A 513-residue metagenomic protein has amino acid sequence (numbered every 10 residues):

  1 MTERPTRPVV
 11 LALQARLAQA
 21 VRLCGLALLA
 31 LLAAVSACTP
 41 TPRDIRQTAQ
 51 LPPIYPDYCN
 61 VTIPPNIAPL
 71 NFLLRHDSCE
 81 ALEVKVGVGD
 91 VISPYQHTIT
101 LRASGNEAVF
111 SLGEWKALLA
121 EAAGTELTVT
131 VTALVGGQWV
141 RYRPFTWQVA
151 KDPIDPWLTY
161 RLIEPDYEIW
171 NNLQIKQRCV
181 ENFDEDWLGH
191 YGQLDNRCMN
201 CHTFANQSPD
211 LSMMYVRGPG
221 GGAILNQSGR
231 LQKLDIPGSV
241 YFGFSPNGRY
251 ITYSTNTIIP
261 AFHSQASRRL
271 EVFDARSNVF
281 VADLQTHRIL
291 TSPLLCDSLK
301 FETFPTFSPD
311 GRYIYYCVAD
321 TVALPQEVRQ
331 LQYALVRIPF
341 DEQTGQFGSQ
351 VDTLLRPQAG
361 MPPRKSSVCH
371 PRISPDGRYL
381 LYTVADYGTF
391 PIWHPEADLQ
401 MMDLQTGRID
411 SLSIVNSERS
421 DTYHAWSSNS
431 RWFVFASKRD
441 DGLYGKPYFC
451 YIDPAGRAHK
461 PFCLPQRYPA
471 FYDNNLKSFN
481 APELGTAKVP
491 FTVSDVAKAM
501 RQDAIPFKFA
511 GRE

Functional and structural regions predicted by a protein language model:
E3-G25: Bacterial N-terminal signal peptides that target proteins for export
C24-S36: Bacterial N-terminal signal peptides
C38-E513: Sequence signature of WD/YWTD-type beta-propeller architectures
